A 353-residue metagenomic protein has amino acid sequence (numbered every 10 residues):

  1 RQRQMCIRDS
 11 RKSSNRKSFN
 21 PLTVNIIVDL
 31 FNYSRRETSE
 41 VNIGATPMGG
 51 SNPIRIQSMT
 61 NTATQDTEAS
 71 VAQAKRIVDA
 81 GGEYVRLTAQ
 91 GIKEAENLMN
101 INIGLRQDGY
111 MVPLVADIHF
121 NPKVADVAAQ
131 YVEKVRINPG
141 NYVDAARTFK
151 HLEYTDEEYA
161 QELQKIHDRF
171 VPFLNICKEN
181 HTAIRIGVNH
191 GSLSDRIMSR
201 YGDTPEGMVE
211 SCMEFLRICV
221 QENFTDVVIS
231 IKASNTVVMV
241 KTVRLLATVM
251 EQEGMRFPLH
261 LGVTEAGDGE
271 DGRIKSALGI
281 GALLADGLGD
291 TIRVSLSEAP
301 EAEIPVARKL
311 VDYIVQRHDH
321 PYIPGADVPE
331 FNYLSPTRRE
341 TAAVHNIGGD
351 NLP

Functional and structural regions predicted by a protein language model:
Q2-I7: Short, small-residue-biased leader/transition segments that mark boundaries at the very start of proteins
L22-S58, L174, K178-N180, Q316-P353: N-terminal amphipathic alpha-helix/helix-capping segment at the start of soluble metabolic enzymes
S51-A69, P113-N121, R196-V209, E265-I274: Active-site mouth loops of central-metabolism enzymes
I54-T60, E83-L87, V112-I118, V135-I137 (+5 more regions): Hydrophobic faces of well-ordered beta-strands that scaffold small-molecule active sites in alpha/beta enzyme cores
N61, G81-L105, P139-Q161, V227-T236: Glycine-rich, proline-tolerant flexible connector loops at the mouths of alpha/beta enzymes
K93-A116, K165-H181, L246-M255: Alpha-helix-loop-beta-strand connector modules within alpha/beta enzyme cores
M111-F149, D156-I176, H181: Hydrophobic or amphipathic alpha-helical targeting/insertion segments
E153-I166, F170, I197-G349: Catalytic alpha/beta core domains of metabolic enzymes, predominantly
